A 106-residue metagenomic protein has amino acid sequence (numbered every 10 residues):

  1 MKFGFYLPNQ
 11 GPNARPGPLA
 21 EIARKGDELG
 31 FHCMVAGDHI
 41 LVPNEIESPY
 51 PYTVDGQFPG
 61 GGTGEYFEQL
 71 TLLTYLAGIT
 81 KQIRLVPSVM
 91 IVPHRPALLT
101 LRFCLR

Functional and structural regions predicted by a protein language model:
M1-I79: N-terminal beta1-alpha1-beta2 module of alpha/beta enzyme domains
N9-P12, M90-H94: Short histidine/acidic/glycine/proline-rich micro-motifs that form metal- and phosphate-coordinating active-site loops
R15-E21, P93-R106: Glycine-rich anion/phosphate-binding loops
H39, S88-M90: Short, well-ordered beta-to-alpha junction loops that form the rim of enzyme active sites and present histidine/acidic
P59-G62, V86, P93: Residues at structural and domain junctions
T80-S88: Conserved catalytic cysteine-centered active-site region of acyl-thioester-dependent Claisen-condensing enzymes
